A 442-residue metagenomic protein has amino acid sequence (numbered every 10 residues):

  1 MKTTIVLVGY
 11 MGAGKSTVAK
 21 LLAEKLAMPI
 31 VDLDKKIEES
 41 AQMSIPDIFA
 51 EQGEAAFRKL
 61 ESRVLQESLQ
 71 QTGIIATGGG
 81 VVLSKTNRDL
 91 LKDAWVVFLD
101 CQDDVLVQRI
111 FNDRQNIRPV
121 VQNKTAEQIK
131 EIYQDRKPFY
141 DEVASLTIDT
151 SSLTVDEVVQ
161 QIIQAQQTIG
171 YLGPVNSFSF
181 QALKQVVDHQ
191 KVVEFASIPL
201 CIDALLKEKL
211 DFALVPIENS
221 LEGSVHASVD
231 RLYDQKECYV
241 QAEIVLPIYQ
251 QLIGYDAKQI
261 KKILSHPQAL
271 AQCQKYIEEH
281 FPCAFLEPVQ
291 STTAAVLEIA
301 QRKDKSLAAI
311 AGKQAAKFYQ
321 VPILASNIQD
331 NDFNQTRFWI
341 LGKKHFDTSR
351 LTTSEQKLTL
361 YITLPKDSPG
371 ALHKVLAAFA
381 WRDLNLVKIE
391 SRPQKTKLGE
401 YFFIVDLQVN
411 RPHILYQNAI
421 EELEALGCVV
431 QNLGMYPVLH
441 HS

Functional and structural regions predicted by a protein language model:
L7: Hydrophobic anchor at the beta1->P-loop junction of P-loop NTPases
Y10: P-loop (Walker A) phosphate-binding loop of NTP-binding proteins
S16: Walker A/P-loop
L21, K25, Q134-Q167: NTP-dependent small-molecule kinase module
E24-L33: Post-Walker A helix-loop "phosphate-sensing" segment adjacent to the P-loop in P-loop NTPases
D32-V81, K85-L90: ATP-dependent small-molecule kinase phosphotransfer cores that center on conserved nucleotide phosphate-binding segments
D93-K137: A glycine- and Lys/Arg-enriched "phosphate-lid" helix/loop adjacent to the NTP-binding pocket of small-molecule kinases
V121, Q164-S442: Domain-level signature for soluble enzymes in the chorismate/prephenate branch of the shikimate pathway
